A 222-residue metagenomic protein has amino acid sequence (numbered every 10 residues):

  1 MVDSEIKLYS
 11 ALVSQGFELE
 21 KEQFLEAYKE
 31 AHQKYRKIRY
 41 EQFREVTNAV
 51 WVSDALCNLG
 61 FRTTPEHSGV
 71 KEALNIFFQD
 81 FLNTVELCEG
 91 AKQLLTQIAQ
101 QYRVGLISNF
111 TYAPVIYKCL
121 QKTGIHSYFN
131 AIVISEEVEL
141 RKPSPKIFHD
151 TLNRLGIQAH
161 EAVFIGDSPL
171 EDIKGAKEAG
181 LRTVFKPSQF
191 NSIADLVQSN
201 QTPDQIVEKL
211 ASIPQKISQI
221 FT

Functional and structural regions predicted by a protein language model:
M1-L87, K92: N-terminal helical cap/lid subdomain that shapes the substrate entry/recognition surface in HAD-like hydrolases
Q15-E22, K92, T96-Q97, I107-T222: Asp-based, Mg2+/Mn2+-dependent phosphohydrolase catalytic module
Q100-Q101: Structured helix-beta-strand junction loops
